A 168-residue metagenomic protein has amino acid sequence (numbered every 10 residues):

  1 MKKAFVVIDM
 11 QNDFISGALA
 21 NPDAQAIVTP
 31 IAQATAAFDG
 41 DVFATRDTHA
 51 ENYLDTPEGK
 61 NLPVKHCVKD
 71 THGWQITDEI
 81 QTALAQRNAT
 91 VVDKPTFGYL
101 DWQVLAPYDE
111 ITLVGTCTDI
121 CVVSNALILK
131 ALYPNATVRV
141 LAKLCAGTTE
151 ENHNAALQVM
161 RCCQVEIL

Functional and structural regions predicted by a protein language model:
M1-V91, T137-R139, T148, N154-C162 (+1 more regions): Active-site acidic carboxylates
Q11-N12, H49, T96, T118-I120 (+2 more regions): Short, glycine/serine-rich, charged loops/turns that create anion-binding and catalytic segments at active sites
G17-A18, P95, T116, K143: Short strand-loop junctions, especially beta-strand C-caps/beta-turns that link beta-sheets to coils or alpha-helices
I31-A37, V123-Y133: Histidine-anchored nucleotide/phosphate-binding helix
D70-V122: Internal catalytic-core helix/loop-beta-alpha segment that presents or stabilizes conserved functional determinants
A106-D109, H153-L157: Short, surface-exposed amphipathic charged segments that create phosphate/polyanion-binding patches used for binding
T112-T116, A136-T149, L168: A short glycine-rich beta-strand->turn/loop micro-motif centered on a GG-aromatic cluster
V123-A126, E150-N154: Conserved strand-to-helix beginnings and helix N-cap segments that scaffold or border functional pockets
